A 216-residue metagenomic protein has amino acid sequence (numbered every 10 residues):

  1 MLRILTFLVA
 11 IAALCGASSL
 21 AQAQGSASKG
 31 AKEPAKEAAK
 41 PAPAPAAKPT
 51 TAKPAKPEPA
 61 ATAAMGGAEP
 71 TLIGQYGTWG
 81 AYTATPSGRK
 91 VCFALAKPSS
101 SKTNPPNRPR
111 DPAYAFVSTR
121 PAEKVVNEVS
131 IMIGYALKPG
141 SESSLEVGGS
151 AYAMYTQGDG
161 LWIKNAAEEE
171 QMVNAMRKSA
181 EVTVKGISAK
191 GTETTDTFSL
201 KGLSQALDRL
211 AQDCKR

Functional and structural regions predicted by a protein language model:
M1-V9: Bacterial N-terminal signal peptides that target proteins for export
I4, Q22-R216: A generic "folded-domain core" signal
L8-G16: Bacterial N-terminal signal peptides
